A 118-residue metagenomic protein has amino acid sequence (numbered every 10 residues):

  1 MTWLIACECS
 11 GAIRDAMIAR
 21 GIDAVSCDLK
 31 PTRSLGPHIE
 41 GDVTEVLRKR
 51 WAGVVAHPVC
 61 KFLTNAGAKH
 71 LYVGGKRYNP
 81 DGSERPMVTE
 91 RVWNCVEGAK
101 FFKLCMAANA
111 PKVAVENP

Functional and structural regions predicted by a protein language model:
M1-P118: Conserved active-site and SAM-binding loop architecture of S-adenosyl-L-methionine-dependent nucleic-acid
